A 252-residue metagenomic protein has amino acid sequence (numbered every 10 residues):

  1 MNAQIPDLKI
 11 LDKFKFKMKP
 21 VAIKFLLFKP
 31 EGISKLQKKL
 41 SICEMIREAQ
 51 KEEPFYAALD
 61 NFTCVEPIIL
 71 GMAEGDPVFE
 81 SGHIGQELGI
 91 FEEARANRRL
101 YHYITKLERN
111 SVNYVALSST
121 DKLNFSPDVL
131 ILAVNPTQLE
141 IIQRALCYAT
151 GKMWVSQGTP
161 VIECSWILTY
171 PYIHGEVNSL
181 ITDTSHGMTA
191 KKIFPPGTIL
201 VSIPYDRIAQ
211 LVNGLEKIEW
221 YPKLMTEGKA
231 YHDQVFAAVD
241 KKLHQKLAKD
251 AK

Functional and structural regions predicted by a protein language model:
A3-K252: Acidic, serine/proline-rich low-complexity intrinsically disordered regions
